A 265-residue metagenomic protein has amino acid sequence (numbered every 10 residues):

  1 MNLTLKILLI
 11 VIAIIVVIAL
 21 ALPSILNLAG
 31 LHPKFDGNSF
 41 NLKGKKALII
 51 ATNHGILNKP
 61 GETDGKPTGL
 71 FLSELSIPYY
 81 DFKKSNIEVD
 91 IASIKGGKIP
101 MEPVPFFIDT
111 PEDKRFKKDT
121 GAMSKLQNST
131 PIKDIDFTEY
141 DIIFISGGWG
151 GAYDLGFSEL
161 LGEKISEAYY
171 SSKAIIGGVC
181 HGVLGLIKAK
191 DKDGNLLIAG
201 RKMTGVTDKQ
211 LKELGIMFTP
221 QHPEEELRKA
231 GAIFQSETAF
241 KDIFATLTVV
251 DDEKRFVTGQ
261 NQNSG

Functional and structural regions predicted by a protein language model:
N2-K173, L184-G265: Extended, subdomain-level signal for the structured scaffold at the beginning of enzyme domains
I176-G177: Conserved, well-structured core segments that form or line functional sites
C180-G182: Catalytic nucleophile serine of serine hydrolases, specifically the conserved "nucleophile elbow" pentapeptide
